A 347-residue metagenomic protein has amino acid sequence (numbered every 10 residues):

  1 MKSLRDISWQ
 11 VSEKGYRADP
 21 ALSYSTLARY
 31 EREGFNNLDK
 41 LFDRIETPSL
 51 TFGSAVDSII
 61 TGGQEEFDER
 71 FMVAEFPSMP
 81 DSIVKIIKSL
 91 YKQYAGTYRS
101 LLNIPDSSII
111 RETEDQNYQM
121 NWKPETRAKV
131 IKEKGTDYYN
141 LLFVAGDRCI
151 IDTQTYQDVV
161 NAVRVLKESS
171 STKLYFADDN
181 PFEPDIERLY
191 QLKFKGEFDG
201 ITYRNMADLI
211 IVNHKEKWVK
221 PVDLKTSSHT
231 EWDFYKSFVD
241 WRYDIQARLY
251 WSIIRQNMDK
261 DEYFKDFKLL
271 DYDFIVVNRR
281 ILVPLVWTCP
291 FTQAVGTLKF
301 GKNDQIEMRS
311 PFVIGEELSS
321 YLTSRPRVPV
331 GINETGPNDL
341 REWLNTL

Functional and structural regions predicted by a protein language model:
M1-R204: Metal-dependent nuclease catalytic cores that hydrolyze phosphodiester bonds in DNA/RNA, characterized by
I60-E65, I211, T226-H229, R255-D259: Hydrophobic/aromatic-lined pockets within catalytic cores
D68-E69, P80, T230-E231, L282-P284: Short catalytic/ligand-binding loop motif for oxyanion handling, primarily in non-cytosolic enzymes, centered on
M72, K220-L224, D273-V276: A structural signal for short, well-ordered beta-strand segments and their strand-loop junctions that often border
K92-R99, N103-D106, E114, V239-D244 (+1 more regions): Metal-dependent nuclease catalytic regions and adjoining charged, substrate-binding loops involved in nucleic-acid end
R164-Y175, V212-H214, S252-D261, A294-T297: Short regulatory "switch" loops immediately downstream of catalytic or recognition motifs within protein catalytic
N180-F182, I211-K220, R255-K268: Secondary-structure boundary elements
L192-D244: Non-catalytic protein-protein interaction segments used by genome-maintenance enzymes to assemble and couple activities
